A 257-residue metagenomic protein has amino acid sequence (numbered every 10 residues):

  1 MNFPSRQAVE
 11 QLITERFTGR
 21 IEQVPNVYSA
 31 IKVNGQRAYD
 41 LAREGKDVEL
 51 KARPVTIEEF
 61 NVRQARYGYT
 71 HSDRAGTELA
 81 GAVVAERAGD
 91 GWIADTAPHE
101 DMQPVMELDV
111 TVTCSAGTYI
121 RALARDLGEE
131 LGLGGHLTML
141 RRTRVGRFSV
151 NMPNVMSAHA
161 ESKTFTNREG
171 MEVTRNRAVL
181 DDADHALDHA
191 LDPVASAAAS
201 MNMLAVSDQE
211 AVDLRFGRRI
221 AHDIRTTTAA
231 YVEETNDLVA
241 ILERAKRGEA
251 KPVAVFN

Functional and structural regions predicted by a protein language model:
M1-P25: Acidic, low-complexity central loop/insert segments
Q11-L12, E58, Y67, H71-E107 (+1 more regions): Accessory RNA 3′-end/elbow-binding domains used by RNA modification enzymes
E15, G19, R125-L133: Short, intrinsically disordered, mixed-charge
R20-V24, A52, L133-T138: Short, structured loop/turn "capping" segments at alpha-beta junctions
Q23-N34, I57-E59, M139-R144: Short, surface-exposed recognition loops or helix-turn segments adjacent to catalytic cores
Y28-S29, V33-V55: Extended alpha-helical targeting/anchoring segments, especially N-terminal organellar/secretory targeting helices
E107-T113: Conserved interaction-surface patches within small, structured recognition/assembly domains
T113-A122: Ser/Thr-glycine-rich phosphate-binding loops at phosphate-binding pockets of nucleotides, nucleotide cofactors
